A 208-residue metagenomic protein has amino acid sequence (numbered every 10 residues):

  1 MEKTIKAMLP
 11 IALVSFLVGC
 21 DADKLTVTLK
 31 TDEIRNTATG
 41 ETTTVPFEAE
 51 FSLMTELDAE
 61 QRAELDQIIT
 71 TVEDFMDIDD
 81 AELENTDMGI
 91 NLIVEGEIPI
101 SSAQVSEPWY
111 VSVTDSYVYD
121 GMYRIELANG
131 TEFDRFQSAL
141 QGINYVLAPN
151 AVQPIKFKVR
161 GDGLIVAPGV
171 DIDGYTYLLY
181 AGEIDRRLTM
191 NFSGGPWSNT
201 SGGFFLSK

Functional and structural regions predicted by a protein language model:
M1-M8: Bacterial N-terminal signal peptides that target proteins for export
F16-G19: C-terminal motif of bacterial Sec signal peptides marking the signal peptidase cleavage site
D21-V27: Bacterial lipoprotein signal-peptidase II cleavage site
T28-F51: Post-signal peptide N-terminal segment of mature Sec-exported envelope proteins
T37-T39, A59-E60, I165: A short beta-turn/strand-edge loop motif at beta-sheet boundaries
E50-M76: N-terminal, post-signal-peptide region of Sec/Tat-exported proteins
E73-K208: Mature, soluble, non-transmembrane domains
